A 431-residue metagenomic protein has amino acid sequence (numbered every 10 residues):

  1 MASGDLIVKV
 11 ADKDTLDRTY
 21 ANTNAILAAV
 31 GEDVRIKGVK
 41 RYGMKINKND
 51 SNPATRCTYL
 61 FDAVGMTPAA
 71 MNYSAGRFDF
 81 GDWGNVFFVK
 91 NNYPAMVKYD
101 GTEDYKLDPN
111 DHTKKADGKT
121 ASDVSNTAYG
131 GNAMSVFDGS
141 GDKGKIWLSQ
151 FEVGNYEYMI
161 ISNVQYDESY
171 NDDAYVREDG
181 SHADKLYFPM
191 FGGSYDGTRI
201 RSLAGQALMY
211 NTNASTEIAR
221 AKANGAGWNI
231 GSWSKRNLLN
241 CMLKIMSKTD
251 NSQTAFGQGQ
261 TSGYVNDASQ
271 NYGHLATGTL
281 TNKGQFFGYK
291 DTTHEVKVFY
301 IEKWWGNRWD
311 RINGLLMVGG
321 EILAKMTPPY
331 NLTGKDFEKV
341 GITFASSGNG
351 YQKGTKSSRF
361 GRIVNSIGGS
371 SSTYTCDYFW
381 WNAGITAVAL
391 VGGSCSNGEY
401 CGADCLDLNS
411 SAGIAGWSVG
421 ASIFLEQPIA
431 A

Functional and structural regions predicted by a protein language model:
M1-D33: Short, low-complexity N-terminal tether/leader segments at secretion or assembly junctions of large, surface-exposed
V34-V136, D142: GGW-centered surface loops in extracellular recognition modules
K40-D50, A69, N91, K143 (+6 more regions): C-terminal, surface-exposed recognition/capping segments
V124-G131, N163-W304: Short aromatic-cysteine micro-motif
A133-G180, G227, Y351-G354, R359-V388: Carbohydrate-recognition beta-sandwich/jelly-roll modules in extracellular/periplasmic carbohydrate-active proteins
K143, S149-V153, Y195-I200, E399-Y400: Short, solvent-exposed loop/turn elements at domain surfaces
W147-Q150, Y195, A221, G225-W228 (+4 more regions): A generic secondary-structure signal for well-formed alpha-helical elements
V318-P329: A short, polar/charged loop-to-alpha-helix boundary motif
